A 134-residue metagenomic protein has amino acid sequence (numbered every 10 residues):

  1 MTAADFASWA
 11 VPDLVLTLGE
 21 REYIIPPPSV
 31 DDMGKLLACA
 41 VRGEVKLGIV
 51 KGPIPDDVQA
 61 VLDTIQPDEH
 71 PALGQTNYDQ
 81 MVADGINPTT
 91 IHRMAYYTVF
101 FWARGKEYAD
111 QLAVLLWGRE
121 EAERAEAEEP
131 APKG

Functional and structural regions predicted by a protein language model:
T2-V11, G19-G134: Short, surface-exposed, charged amphipathic helix/loop patches that serve as local interaction elements
